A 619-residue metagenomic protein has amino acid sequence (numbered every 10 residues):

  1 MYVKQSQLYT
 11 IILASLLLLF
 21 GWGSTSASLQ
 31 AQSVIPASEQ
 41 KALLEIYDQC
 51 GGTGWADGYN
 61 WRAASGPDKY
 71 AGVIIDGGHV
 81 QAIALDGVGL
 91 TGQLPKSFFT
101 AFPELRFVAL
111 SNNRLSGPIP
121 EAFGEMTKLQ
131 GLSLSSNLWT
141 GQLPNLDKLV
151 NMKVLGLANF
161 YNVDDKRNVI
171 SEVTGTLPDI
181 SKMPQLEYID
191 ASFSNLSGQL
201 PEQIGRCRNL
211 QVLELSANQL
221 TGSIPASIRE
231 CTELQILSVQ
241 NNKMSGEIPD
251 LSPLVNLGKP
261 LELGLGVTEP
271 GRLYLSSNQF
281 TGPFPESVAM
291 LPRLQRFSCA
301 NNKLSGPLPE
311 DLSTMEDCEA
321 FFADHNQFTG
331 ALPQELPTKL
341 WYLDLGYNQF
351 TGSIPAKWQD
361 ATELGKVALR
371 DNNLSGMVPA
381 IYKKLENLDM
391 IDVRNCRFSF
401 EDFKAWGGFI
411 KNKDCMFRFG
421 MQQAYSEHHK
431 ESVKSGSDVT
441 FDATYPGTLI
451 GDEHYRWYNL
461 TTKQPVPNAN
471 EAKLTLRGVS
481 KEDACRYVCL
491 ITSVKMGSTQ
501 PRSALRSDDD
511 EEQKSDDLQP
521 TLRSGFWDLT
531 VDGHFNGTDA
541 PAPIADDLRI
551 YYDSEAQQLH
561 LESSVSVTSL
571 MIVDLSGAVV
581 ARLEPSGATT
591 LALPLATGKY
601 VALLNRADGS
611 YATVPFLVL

Functional and structural regions predicted by a protein language model:
I35-A37, L44-T100, Y161-D179, N195 (+5 more regions): LRR flanking "cap" motifs
I83-L85, V108-L110, Q130-L134, M152-L157 (+10 more regions): Conserved hydrophobic beta-strand positions in leucine-rich repeat
V88, N113, N137, F160 (+10 more regions): Consensus "Asn ladder" position of solenoid repeat domains
L94-F99, I119-E121, T140-L146, K166-R167 (+10 more regions): The feature encodes a structural signal of leucine-rich repeats
F99-L105, G124-L129, L146-M152, F160 (+11 more regions): Leucine-rich repeat
P446-R456: Solvent-exposed loop segments of extracellular immunoglobulin-like
R456, D539-L619: C-terminal outer-membrane/trafficking sorting elements
E482-I491, G598: Conserved Ig-like domain signature around the intradomain disulfide
